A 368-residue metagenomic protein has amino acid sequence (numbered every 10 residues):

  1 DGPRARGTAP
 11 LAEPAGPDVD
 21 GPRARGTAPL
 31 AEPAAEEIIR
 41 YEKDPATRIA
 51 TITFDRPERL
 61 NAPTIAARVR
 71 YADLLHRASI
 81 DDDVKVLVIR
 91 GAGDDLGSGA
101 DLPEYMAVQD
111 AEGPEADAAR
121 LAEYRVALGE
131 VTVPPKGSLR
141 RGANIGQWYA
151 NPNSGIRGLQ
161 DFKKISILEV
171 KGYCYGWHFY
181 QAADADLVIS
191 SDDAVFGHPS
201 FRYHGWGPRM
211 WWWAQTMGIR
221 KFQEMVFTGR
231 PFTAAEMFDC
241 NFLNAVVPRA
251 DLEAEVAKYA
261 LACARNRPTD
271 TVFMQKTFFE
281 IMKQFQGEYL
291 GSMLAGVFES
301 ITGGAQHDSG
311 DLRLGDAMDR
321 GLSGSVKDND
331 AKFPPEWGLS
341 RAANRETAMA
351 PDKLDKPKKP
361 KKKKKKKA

Functional and structural regions predicted by a protein language model:
D1-P17, G21-R48, V108, P114-A116 (+4 more regions): C-terminal alpha-helix plus adjacent terminal tail
P45-D55, V69-A143, S154, G158-L168 (+3 more regions): A structural preference for short, pocket-lining loop segments at secondary-structure junctions
I52, Y71, I89, Q181-A182 (+2 more regions): Hydrophobic alpha-helical segments that mediate membrane insertion or helix-helix packing
R56-P57, R267: Short loop-to-helix capping motifs
N61, I65, D95-L96: Loop-to-helix element that buttresses phosphate recognition and phosphoryl-transfer chemistry
A66-R70, N151, G158, E255 (+1 more regions): Charged catalytic carboxylate motif
D94-S98, Y175, F279-M282, D319: Short, active-site-adjacent cap segments at secondary-structure transitions
R157-D270: Crotonase-fold acyl-CoA enzyme core
